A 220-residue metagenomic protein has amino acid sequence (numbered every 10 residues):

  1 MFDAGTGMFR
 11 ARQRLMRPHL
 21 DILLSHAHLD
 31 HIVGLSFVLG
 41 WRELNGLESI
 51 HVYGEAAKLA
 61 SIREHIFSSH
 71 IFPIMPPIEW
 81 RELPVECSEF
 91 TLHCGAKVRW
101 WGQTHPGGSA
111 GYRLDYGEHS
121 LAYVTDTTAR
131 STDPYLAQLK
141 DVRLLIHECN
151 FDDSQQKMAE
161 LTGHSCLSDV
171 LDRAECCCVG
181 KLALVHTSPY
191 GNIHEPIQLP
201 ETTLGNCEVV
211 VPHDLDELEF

Functional and structural regions predicted by a protein language model:
M1-Y123, R130-L136, H194-F220: Binuclear metal-dependent hydrolase catalytic cores
Y123-D126, V185: Thr-Gly-centered strand-to-loop micro-motif
R130-D216: Cap/insert and terminal regions of metallo-dependent hydrolase folds
